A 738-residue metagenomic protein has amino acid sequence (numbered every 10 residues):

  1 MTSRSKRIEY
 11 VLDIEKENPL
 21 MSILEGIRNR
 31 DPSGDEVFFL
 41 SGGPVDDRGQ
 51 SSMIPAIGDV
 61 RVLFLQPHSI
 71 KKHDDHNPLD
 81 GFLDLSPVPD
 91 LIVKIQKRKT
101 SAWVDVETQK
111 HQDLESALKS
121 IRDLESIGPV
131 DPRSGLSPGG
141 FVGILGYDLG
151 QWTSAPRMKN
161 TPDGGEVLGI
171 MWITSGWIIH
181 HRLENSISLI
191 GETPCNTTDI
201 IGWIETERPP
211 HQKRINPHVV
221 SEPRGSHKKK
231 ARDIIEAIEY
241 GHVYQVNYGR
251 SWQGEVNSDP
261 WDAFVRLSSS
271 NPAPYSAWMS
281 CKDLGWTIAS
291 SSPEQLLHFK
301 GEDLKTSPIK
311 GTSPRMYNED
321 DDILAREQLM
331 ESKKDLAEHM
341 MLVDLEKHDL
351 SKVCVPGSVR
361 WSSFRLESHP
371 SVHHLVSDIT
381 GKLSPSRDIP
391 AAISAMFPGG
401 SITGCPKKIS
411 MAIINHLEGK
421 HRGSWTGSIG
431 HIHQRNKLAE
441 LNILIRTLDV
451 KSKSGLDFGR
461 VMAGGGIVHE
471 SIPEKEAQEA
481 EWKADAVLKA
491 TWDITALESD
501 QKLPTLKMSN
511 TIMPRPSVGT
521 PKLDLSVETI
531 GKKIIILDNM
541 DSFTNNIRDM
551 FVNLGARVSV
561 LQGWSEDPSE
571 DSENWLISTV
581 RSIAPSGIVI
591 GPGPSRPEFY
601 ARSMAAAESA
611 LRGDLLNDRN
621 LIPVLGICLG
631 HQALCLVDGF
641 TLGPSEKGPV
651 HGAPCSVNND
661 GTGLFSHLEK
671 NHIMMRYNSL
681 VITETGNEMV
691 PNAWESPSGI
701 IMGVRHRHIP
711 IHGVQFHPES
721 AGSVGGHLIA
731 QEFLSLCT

Functional and structural regions predicted by a protein language model:
M1-S526: Extended alpha-helical targeting/anchoring segments, especially N-terminal organellar/secretory targeting helices
G427, G661-I709: Catalytic beta-strand/loop cores that center a nucleophilic Ser/Cys/Thr and support acyl-enzyme chemistry
I512-L523, G531, P718-T738: Acyltransferase
I535-L554: Short, charged N-terminal beta->alpha structural module
R557-E566: A short beta-strand-loop structural module common to alpha/beta enzyme folds
S569-I583: Short amphipathic alpha-helix with an adjacent loop that forms part of the alpha/beta core around
S582-I673, A730: Cysteine-nucleophile active-site neighborhood
